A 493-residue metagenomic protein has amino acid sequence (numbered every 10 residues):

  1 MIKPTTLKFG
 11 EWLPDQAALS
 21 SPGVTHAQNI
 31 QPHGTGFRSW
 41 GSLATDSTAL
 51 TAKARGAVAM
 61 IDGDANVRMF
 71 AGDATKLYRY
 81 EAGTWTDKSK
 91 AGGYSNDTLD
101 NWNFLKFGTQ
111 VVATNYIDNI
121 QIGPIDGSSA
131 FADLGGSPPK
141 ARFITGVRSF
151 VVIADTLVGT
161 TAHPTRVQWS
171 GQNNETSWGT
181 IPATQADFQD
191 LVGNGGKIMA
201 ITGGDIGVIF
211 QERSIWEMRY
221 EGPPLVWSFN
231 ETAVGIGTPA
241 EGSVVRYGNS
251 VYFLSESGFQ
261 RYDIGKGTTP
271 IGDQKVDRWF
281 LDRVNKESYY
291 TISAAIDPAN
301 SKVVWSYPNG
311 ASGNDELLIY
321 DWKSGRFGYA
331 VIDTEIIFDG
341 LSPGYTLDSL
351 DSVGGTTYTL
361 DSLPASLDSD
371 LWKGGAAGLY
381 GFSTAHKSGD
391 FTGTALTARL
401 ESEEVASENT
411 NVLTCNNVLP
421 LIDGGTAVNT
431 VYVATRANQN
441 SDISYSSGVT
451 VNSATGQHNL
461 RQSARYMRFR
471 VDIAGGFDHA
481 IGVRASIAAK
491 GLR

Functional and structural regions predicted by a protein language model:
M1-S89, G93-Q110, V234-S250, E256-R493: Beta-sheet repeat architectures centered on beta-propellers
N29-H33, T114, Q168-W178, S214 (+1 more regions): A broad, low-specificity signal for short, low-complexity segments enriched in glycine/proline and polar/charged
G41-V58, S89-T98, S129-I292: Beta-propeller and closely related beta-pinwheel folds
A71, A113, Q121-P124, I209 (+1 more regions): Short beta-strand element of the conserved SAM-dependent methyltransferase core
K76-A82, N119-D126, G159-P182, E217-M218 (+3 more regions): Short beta-strand segments and strand-loop junctions that repeat across beta-rich extracellular domains
N101-S137, A141: Hydrophobic or amphipathic alpha-helical targeting/insertion segments
